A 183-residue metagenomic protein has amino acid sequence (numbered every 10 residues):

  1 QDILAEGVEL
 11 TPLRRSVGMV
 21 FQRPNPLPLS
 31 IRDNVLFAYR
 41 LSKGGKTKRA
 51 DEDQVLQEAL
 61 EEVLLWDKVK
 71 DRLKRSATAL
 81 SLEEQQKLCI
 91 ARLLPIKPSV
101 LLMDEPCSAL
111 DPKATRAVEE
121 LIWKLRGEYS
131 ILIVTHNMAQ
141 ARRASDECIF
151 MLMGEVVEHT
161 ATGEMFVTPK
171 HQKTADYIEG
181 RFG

Functional and structural regions predicted by a protein language model:
Q1-P12, K74, M165: ABC ATPase NBD Q-loop/coupling interface
D2, R49-D71: Conserved ABC ATPase "signature" region
R75-L80, E84: Conserved ABC ATPase signature
L101-D104: Catalytic Walker B motif of ABC-type/P-loop ATPase nucleotide-binding domains
P112-A114: Helix N-cap at the start of a conserved alpha-helix in ABC-type nucleotide-binding domains
H159-T160: ABC ATPase "signature
